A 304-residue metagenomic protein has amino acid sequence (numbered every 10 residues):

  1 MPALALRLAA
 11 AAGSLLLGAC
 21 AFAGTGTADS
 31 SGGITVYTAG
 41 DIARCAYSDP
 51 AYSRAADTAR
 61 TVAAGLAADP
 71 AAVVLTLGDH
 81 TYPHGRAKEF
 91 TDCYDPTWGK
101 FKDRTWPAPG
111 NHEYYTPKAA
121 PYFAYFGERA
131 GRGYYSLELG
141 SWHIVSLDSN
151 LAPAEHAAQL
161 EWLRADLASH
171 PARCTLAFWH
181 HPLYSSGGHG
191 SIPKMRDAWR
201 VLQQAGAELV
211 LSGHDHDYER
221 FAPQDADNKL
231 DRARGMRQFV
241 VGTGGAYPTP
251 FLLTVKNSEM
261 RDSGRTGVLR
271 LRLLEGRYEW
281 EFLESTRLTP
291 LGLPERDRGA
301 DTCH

Functional and structural regions predicted by a protein language model:
M1-A12: Bacterial N-terminal signal peptides that target proteins for export
G18-A19: C-terminal motif of bacterial Sec signal peptides marking the signal peptidase cleavage site
F22-E89, P153-H156, A165, S185-S186: N-terminal active-site segment of His-dependent metallophosphoesterases
V36-T38, L75, I144-S146, L176-F178 (+1 more regions): Structural motif
G40-D41, G78-D79, G110, W179 (+1 more regions): Active-site flanking residues adjacent to catalytic metal/cofactor-binding acidic residues
Y47-D49, D57, Y82-T175, H189-Q204 (+2 more regions): Extended active-site neighborhood of metal-dependent phosphoesterases/phosphodiesterases
W179-P182, H214-D215, L283-E284: Short, well-ordered beta-to-alpha junction loops that form the rim of enzyme active sites and present histidine/acidic
P250-F251, N257-H304: A short C-terminal boundary segment appended to hydrolase-like catalytic domains
